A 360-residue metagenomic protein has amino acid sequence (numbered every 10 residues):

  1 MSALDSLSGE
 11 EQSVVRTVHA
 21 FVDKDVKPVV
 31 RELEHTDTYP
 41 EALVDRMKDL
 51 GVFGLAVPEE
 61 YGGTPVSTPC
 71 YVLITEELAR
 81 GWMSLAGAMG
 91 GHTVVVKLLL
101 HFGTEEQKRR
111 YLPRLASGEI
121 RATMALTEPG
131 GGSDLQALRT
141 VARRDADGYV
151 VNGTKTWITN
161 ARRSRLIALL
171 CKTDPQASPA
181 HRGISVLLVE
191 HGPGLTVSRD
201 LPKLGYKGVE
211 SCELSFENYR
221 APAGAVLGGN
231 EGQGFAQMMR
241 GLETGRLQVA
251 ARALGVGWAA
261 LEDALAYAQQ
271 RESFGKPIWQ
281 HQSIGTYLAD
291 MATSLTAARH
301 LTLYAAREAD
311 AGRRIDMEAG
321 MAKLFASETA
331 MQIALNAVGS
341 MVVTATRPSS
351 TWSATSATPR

Functional and structural regions predicted by a protein language model:
M1-G81, L85, F102-Q107, R114 (+5 more regions): Alpha-helical interface subdomain recognition
G51, T75-A79, L170-C171, V189-L195 (+1 more regions): Short Ser/Thr-interspersed hydrophobic loop/turn segments at strand-loop and sheet-helix junctions that line or gate
R80, T156-R162, Y206, T244: Glycine-rich phosphate/pyrophosphate-binding beta-alpha loops
G118-L126, L170: A short, Trp-centered hydrophobic/proline-enriched beta-strand micro-motif
P129-R139: Active-site-adjacent elements of ketosynthase-type condensing enzymes
A137, G194-R220: Flexible, small-/acidic-enriched active-site or ligand-binding loops
N152-V197: A short core secondary-structure module
E217-A236: Long, acidic (Asp/Glu-rich), low-complexity accessory segments flanking structured domains
